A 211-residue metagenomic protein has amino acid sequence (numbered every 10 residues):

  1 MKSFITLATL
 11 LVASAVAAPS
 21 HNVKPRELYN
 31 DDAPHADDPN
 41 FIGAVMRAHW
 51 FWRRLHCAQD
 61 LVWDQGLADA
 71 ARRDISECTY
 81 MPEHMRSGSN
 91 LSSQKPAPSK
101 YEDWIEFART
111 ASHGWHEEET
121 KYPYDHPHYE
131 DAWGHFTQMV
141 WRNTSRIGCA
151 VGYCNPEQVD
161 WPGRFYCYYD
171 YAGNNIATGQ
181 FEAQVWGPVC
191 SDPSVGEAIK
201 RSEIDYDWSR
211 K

Functional and structural regions predicted by a protein language model:
M1-K24: Fungal secretory targeting signals
A17-H35, S194, I199-K211: Fungal extracellular Ser/Thr-rich, low-complexity intrinsically disordered regions
A33-S89: Short, well-ordered surface patches within globular domains
A36-D38, C57-A58, S99-E102, P127 (+1 more regions): Active-site rim elements
F51-R53, A68, E77-C78, P96-P98 (+3 more regions): Solvent-exposed loop/turn segments at secondary-structure junctions within structured extracellular/periplasmic domains
M85-A111: A solvent-exposed, acidic/Ser-Thr-rich amphipathic alpha-helical stretch
A108-K211: Disulfide-stabilized extracellular recognition modules
